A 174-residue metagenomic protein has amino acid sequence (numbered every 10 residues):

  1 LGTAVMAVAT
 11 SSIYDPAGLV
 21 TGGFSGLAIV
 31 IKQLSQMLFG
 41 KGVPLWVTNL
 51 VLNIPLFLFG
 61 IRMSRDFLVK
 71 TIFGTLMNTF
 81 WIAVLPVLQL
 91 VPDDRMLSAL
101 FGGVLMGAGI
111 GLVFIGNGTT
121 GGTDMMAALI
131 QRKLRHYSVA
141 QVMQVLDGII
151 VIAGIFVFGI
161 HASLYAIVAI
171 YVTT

Functional and structural regions predicted by a protein language model:
L1-T174: Core subunits and conserved enzymes of cellular information-processing and envelope-translocation systems across
